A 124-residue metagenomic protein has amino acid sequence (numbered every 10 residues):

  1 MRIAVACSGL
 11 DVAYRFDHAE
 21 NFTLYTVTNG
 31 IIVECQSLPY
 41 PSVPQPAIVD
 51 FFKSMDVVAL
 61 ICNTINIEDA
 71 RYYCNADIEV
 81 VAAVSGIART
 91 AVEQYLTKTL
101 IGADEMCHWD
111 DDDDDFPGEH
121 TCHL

Functional and structural regions predicted by a protein language model:
M1-V43, A47, F51-M55, N75 (+1 more regions): Non-catalytic interface/targeting segments
V58: Short acidic/polar active-site loop segments enriched in Thr and Asp
I61-C62, V80: Conserved SAM-binding loop
N63-T64, G86: Glycine-centered small-residue hotspots that permit tight backbone geometry or close packing
I65-A70: Short, glycine/polar-rich helix-capping loops at beta-to-alpha or helix-loop-helix junctions that flank or form
